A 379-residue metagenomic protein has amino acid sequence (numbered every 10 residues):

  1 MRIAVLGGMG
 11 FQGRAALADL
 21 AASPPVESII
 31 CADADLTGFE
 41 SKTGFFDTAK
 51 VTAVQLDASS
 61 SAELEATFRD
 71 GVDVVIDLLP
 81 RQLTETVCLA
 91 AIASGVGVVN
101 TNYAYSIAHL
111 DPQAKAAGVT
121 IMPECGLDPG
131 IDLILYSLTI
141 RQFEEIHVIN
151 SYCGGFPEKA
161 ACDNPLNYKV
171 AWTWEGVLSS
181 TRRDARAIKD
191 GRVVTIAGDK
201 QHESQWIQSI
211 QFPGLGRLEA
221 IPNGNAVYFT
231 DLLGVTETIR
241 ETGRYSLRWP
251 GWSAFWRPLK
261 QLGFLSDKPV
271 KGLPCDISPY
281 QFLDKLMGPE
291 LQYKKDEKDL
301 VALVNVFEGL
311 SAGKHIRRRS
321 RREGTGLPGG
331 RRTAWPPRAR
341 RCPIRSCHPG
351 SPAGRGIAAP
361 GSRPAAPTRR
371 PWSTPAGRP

Functional and structural regions predicted by a protein language model:
L6-M9, G13-D19: N-terminal Rossmann NAD(P)H-binding glycine-rich loop of SDR-like oxidoreductase domains
G10, A34-G38, Y105: Helix N-cap at the beta1-alpha1 junction of Rossmann-like dinucleotide-binding domains, i.e., the first residues
F46-S60: Rossmann-fold cofactor-recognition segment
D57-D70: Conserved Rossmann-fold cofactor-binding substructure of NAD(P)-dependent oxidoreductases
D73-I76, V98-V99: N-terminal Rossmann-like NAD(P) cofactor-binding module of classical short-chain dehydrogenase/reductase
A90-I107: ADP-ribose/adenylate-binding Rossmann-like module
N102-P123: Rossmann-fold NAD(P)-binding glycine/threonine-rich loop
Q142-P379: C-terminal catalytic/substrate-binding lobe primarily of soluble NAD(P)-dependent oxidoreductases
